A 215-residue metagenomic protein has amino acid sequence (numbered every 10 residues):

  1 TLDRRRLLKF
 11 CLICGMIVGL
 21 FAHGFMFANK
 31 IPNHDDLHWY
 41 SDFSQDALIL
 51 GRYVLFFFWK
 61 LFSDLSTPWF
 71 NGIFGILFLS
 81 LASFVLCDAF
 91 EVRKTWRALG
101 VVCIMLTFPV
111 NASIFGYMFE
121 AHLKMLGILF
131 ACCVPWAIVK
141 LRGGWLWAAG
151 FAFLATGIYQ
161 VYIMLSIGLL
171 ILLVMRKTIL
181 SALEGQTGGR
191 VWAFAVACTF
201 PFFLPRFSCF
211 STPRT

Functional and structural regions predicted by a protein language model:
T1-L20: Start-transfer (signal-anchor) and selected internal transmembrane alpha helices of multi-pass inner/ER membrane
F21-M26, W192-T215: Membrane-lumen/periplasm interface segments of specific transmembrane helices in polyprenyl phosphate-linked
F21-W39, D46-F58, Y159: Extracytoplasmic catalytic/substrate-binding loops of multi-pass membrane glycan-assembly enzymes
Q45-F78: Short hydrophobic/aromatic helix or loop-helix immediately within or flanking a transmembrane segment in polytopic
L48-R52, G75-F78, W96-V139, G157-Y162: Membrane-interface micro-motifs in multi-pass membrane enzymes
A131-W145, K177-L183: Membrane-interface transmembrane helices that cradle and orient dolichyl/undecaprenyl
G144-I171: Membrane-interface alpha helices of multi-pass inner-membrane proteins
L165-F202: Perimembrane helix-loop-helix junctions
